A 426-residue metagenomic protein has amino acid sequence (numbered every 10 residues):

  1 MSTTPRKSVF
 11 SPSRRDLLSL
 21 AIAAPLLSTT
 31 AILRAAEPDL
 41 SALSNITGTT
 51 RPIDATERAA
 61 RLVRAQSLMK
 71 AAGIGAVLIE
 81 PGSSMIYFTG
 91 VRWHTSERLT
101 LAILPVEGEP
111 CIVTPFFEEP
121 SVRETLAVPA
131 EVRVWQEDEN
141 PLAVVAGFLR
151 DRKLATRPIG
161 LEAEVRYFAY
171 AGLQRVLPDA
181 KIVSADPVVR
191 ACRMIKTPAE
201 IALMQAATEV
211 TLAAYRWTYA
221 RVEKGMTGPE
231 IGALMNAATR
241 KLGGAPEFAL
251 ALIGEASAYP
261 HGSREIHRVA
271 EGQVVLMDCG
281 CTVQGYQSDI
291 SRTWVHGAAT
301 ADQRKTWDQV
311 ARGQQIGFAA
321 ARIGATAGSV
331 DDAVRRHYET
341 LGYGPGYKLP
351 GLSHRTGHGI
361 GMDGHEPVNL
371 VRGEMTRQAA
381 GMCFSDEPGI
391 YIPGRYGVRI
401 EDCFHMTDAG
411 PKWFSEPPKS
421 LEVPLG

Functional and structural regions predicted by a protein language model:
S2-P12, D16-G426: Active-site neighborhoods and metal-handling regions in enzymes and metal-associated proteins
